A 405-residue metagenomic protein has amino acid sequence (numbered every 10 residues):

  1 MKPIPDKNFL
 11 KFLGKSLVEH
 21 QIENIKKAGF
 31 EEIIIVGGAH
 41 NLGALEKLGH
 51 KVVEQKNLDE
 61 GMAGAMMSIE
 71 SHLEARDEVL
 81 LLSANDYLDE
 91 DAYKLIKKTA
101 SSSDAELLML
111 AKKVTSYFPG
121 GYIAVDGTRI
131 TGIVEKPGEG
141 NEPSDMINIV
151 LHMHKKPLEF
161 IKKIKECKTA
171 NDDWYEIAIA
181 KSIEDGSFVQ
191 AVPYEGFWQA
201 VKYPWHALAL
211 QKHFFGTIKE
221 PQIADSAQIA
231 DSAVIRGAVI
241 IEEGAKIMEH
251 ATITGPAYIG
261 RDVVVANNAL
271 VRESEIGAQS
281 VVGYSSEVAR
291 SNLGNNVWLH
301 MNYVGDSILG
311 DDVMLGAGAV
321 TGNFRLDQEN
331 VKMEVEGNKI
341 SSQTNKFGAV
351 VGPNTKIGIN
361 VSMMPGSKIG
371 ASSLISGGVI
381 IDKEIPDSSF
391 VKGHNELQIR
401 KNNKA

Functional and structural regions predicted by a protein language model:
M1-A44, H50, E54-N57: N-terminal glycine-rich phosphate-binding loop and ensuing alpha1 helix
E31-I33, E78, E106, F188: Residues at the starts of beta-strands that form the adenosine-phosphate
E32-G38, L108-A111, V234: Short, hydrophobic beta-strand segments that form beta-sheet elements in well-ordered domains
L42-G127: Conserved beta-loop-beta/alpha segment of the NTase-like Rossmann-fold superfamily that binds/positions NTPs
S101, G127-F215: Catalytic-core segments of class I nucleotidyltransferases/pyrophosphorylases that form NMP-activated intermediates
F214-S232: Long, charged amphipathic helices and adjacent flexible linkers at domain junctions
A230-E287, S291: Acidic, glycine-rich loop-and-beta core segments that form the ion-binding/anion-interacting portion of active sites
G283-A405: Glycine-rich hexapeptide-repeat left-handed beta-helix
